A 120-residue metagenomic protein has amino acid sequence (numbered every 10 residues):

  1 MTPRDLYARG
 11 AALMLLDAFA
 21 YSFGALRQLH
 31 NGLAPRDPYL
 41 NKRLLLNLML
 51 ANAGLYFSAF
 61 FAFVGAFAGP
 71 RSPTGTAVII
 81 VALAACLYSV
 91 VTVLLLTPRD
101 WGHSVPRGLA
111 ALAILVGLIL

Functional and structural regions predicted by a protein language model:
T2-L15, T74-V81: Interfacial segments of alpha-helical transmembrane regions
R4, G65-F67, L115-L120: Juxtamembrane boundary at the C-terminal end of a transmembrane helix
M14-Q28, Y39-F67, A82-A84: Core segments of alpha-helical transmembrane spans in multipass integral membrane proteins
Y21-H30, V91-T97: C-terminal ends of transmembrane alpha-helices and the immediately adjacent extracellular/lumenal or cytosolic loop
N31-D37: Membrane-interface interhelical connector segments
R43-L45, G108-L120: Small-residue-rich segments of transmembrane alpha-helices in multi-pass membrane proteins, especially helix faces
A51-S58, A77-T92, A110-I114: Hydrophobic alpha-helical membrane segments
L87-V105, L118-L120: Membrane-helix boundary connector in multi-pass membrane proteins
